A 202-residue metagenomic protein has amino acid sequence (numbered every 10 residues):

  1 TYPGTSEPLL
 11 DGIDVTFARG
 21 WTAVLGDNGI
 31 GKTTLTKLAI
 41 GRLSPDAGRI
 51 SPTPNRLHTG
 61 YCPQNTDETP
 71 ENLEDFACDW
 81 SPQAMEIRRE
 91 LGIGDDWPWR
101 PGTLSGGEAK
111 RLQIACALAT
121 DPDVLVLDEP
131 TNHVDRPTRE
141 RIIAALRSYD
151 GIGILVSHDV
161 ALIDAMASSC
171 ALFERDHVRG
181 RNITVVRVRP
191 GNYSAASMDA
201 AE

Functional and structural regions predicted by a protein language model:
T1-A201: ABC ATP-binding cassette signature C-motif
